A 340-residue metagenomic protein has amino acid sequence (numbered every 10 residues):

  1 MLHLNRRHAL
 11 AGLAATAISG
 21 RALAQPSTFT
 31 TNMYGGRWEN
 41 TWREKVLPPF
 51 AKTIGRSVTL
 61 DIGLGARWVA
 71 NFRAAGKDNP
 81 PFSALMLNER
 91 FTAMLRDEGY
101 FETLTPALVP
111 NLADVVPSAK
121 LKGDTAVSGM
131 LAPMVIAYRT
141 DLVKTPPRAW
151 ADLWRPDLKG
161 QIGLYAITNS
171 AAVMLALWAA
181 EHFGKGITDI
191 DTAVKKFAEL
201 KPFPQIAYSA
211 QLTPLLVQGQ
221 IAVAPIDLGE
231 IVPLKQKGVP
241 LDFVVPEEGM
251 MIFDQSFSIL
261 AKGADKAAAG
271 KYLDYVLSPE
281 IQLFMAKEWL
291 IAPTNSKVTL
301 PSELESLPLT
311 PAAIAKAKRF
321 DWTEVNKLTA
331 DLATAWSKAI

Functional and structural regions predicted by a protein language model:
M1-T16: N-terminal secretory signal peptides and thylakoid transit peptides that target proteins across membranes
Q25, G36-R43, P81-Q220: Extracytoplasmic ligand-binding site segments that recognize negatively charged/polar headgroups
Q25-A93: Early extracytoplasmic/lumenal segment of secretory-pathway proteins
T92-M94, V217, A222-P240: A ligand-binding cleft/hinge motif common to bilobed small-molecule-binding domains
A132, V194-E199, Q205, K237-A261 (+1 more regions): Periplasmic-binding protein-like
V135-L142, W178-E181, D254-A268, F284-E288: A bilobed periplasmic-binding-protein/Venus flytrap-type ligand-binding module shared by bacterial periplasmic
L260-A317: Mature extracytoplasmic/periplasmic domains
S302-I340: Extracellular/periplasmic bilobal clamshell ligand-binding domains
